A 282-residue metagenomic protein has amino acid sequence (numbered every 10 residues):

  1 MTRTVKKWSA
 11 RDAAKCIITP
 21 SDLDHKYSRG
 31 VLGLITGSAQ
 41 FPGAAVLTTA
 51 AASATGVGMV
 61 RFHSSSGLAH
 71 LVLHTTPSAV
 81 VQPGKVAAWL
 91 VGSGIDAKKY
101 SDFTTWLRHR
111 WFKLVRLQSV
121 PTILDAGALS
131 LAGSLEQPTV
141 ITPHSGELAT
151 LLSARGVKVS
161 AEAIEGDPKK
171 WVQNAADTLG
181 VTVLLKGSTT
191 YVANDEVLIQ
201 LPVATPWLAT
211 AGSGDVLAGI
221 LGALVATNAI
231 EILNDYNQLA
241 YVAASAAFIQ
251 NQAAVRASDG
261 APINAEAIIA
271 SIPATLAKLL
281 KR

Functional and structural regions predicted by a protein language model:
M1-P121, S130-Q137, T150-R282: Small-residue (G/A/S/T)-rich helix-start motifs and N-terminal tracts that mark the onset
S64, L124, P143: A conserved hydrophobic position in a structured secondary element of the catalytic/binding core that shapes
P138-G146: Non-cysteine beta-strand/loop elements that form the S-adenosyl-L-methionine
